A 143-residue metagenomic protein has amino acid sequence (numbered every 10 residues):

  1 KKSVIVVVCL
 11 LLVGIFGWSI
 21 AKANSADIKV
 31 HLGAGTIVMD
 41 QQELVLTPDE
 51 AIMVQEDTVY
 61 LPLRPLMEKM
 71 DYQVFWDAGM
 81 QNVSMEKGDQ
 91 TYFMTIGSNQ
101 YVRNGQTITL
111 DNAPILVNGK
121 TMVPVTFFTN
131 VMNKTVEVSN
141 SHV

Functional and structural regions predicted by a protein language model:
K2-V143: Primary recognition of N-terminal secretory signal peptides and signal-anchoring hydrophobic helices
